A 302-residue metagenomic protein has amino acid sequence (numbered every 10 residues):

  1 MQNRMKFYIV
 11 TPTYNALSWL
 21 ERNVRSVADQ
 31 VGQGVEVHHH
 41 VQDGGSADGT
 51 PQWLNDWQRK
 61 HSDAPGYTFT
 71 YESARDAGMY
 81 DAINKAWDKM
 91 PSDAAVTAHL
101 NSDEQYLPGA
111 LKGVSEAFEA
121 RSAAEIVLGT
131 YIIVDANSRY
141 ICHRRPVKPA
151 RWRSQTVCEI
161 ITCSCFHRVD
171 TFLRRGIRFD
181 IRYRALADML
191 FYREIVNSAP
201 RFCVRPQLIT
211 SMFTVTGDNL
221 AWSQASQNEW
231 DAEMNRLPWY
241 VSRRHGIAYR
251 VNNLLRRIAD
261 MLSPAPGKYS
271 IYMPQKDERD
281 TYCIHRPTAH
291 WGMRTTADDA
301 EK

Functional and structural regions predicted by a protein language model:
K6-Y8, H38, L190: Cell-envelope/extracellular polymer assembly enzymes that use nucleotide-activated donors
A16-D29: Short, well-formed alpha-helical segments that are part of the catalytic scaffolds of diverse glycosyltransferases
S26, Q42-W53, N101: A conserved acidic beta->alpha catalytic loop
E36-G45, E72-A74: Short beta-strand/loop segment that forms part of the nucleotide-sugar
S73-S92: Glycine-rich, basic loop-to-helix element that forms the pyrophosphate-binding segment of sugar-nucleotide handling
D93-Q105: Short beta-strand-to-loop acidic/aromatic patch adjacent to the donor-nucleotide binding site
H99, H143-E233: Conserved nucleotide-sugar donor-binding catalytic segment
Q105, G109-I141: Conserved donor NDP-sugar-binding/catalytic core segment of glycosyltransferases
